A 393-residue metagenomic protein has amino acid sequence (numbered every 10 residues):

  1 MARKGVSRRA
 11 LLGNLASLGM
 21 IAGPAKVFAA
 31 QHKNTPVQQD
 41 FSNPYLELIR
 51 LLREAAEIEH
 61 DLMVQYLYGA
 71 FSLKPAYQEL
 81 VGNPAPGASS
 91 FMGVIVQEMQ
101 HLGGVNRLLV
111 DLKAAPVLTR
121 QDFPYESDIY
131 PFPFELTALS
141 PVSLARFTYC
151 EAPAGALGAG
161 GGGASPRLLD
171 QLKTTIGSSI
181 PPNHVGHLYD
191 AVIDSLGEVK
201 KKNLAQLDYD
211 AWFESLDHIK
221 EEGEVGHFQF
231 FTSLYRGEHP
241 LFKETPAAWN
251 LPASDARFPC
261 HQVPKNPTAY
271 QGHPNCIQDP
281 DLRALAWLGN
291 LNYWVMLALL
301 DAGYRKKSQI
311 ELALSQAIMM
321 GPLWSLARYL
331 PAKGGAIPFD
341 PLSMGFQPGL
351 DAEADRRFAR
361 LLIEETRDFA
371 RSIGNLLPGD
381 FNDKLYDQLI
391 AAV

Functional and structural regions predicted by a protein language model:
M1-G19: N-terminal secretory signal peptides and thylakoid transit peptides that target proteins across membranes
A25-R50: C-terminal segment of N-terminal export signals and the immediately downstream linker at the start of the mature
L48-A55, V81-Q100, P280-A284, Q309-L323: Alpha-helical scaffold segments that form or flank carboxylate-/histidine-based iron centers
L51-S72, S90-V94, V105-L108: A structural feature that tracks compact, well-ordered secondary-structure segments with a strong bias toward
V64-G93, A115, L299-K307: Helix-loop segments that flank and shape redox-cofactor active sites
F71, G103-V110, A114, G197 (+2 more regions): Charged/polar positions within long, soluble alpha-helices
N106-T174: Extended amphipathic alpha-helical segments with heptad-repeat/coiled-coil character used for oligomerization, fusion
A154-V393: Sequence-level signature for long, low-complexity tracts enriched in small/hydrophobic residues
